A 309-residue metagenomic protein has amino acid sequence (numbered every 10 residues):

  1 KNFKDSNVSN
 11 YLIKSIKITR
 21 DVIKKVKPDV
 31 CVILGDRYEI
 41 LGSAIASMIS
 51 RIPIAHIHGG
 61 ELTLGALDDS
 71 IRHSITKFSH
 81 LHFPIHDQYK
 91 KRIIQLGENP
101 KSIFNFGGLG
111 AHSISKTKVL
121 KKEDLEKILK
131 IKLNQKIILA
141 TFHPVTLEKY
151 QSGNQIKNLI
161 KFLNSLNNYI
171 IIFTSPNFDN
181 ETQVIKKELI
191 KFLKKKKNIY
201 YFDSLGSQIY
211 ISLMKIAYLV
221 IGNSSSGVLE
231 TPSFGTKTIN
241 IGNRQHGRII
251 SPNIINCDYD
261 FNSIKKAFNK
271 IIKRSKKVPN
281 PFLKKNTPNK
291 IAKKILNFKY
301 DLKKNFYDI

Functional and structural regions predicted by a protein language model:
K1-P100: Active-site and donor-binding regions of nucleotide-sugar-utilizing enzymes
I33-L34, L41, H56, H82 (+1 more regions): A donor-sugar binding/catalytic signature common to diverse glycosyltransferases and related nucleotide-sugar
L34, P84-H86, F106, T174 (+1 more regions): Replace "coordinates the UDP/GDP/TDP-sugar" with "coordinates nucleotide-activated sugar donors
F78-N154, K303: A nucleotide-sugar donor-handling region in carbohydrate enzymes
P84, F104-F106, Y201-D203, I255-D260: Short acidic-hydrophobic, aromatic-tinged amphipathic segments that line or gate anion-handling sites
L120-I216: Donor-nucleotide binding loops and adjacent catalytic segments primarily of GT-B fold Leloir glycosyltransferases
L229-R274, P279: Catalytic binding pocket for nucleotide-activated donors in carbohydrate/polymer assembly enzymes
I272-I309: C-terminal amphipathic helix plus adjacent low-complexity, charged tail appended to glycosyltransferase catalytic
